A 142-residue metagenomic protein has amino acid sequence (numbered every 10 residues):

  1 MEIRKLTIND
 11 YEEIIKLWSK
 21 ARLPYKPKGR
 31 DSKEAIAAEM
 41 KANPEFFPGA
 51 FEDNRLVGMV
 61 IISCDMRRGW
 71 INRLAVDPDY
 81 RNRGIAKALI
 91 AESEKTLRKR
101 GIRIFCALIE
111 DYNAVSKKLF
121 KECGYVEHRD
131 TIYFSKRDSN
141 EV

Functional and structural regions predicted by a protein language model:
M1-I14: A short beta-loop-alpha structural element at the N-terminal edge of CoA-dependent acyl/N-acetyltransferase catalytic
Y11, I15-A38: Conserved GNAT-fold acetyl-CoA-binding loop/helix
A38-G49, W70: A short helix-loop-beta-strand connector motif used in the catalytic cores of GNAT acetyltransferases and, in some
G49, R55-S63, W70-A75: Conserved beta-strand in the GNAT
S63-N72, R81, E127-T131: A conserved beta-turn-beta hairpin within the catalytic core of GNAT-like acetyltransferases that forms part
V76, N82-K95, K118, E122: Conserved acetyl-CoA-binding loop-helix of GNAT-fold acetyltransferases
L97-I109: Conserved GNAT acetyl-CoA-binding A-motif
C106-E110, K117, K121, V126-S139: Conserved catalytic-core motifs of GNAT/GCN5-like acyltransferases
